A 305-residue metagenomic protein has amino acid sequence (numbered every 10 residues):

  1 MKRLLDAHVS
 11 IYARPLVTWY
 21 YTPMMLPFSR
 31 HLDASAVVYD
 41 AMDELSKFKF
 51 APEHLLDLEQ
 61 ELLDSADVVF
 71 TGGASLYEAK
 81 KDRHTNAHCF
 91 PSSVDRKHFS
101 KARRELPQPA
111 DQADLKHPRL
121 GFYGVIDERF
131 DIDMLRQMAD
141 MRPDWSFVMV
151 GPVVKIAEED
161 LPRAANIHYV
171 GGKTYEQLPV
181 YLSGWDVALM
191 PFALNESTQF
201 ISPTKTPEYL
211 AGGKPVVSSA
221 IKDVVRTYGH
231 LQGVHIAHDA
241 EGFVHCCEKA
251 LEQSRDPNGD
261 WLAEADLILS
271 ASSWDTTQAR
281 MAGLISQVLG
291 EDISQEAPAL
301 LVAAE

Functional and structural regions predicted by a protein language model:
L4-A7, P52-V69: Membrane-proximal helix-turn-helix segments that form the acceptor-binding/catalytic region of lipid-linked
S75, F90-A102: Carbohydrate-associated surface elements
D111-F130, L135-A139, F147, S270: Conserved donor-binding/catalytic core segment of Leloir-type glycosyltransferases
F130, E176-Y181, A188-L210, V217-G229: Nucleotide-sugar-dependent
I156-L182: Nucleotide-activated donor-binding/catalytic signature segment of Leloir-type glycosyltransferases, i.e., the conserved
G233-E241, K249-R255: Conserved acidic donor-binding segment of nucleotide-sugar-dependent glycosyltransferases
R255-S286: A charged, aromatic-enriched C-terminal amphipathic alpha-helix characteristic of glycosyltransferases across folds
W274-E305: C-terminal alpha-helical cap of glycosyltransferases
